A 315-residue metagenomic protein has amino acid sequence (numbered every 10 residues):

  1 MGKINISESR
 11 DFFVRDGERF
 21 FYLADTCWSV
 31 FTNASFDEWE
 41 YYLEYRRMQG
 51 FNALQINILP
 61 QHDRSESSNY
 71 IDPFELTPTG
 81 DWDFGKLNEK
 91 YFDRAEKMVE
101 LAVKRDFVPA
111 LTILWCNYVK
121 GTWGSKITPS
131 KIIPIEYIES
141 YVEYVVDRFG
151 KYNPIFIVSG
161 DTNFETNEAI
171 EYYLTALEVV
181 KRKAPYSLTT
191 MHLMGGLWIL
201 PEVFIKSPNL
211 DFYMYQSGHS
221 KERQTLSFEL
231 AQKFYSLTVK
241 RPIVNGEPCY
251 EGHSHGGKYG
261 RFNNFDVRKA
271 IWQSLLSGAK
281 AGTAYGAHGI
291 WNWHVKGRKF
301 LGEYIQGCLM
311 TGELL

Functional and structural regions predicted by a protein language model:
G2-F212, Q216-Q224: Active-site mouth of glycoside hydrolases
F51, F107, P154, R241 (+2 more regions): Short glycine/serine/threonine/alanine-rich loop segments
Q55, D72, V244-N245, T283: Structured core elements
V145, P201-E202, A231-Q232, A270-I271: Generic recognition of flexible, low-complexity loop/linker segments
D147, R182, S236-L237, L276: Solvent-exposed polar/charged
T162-N163, G196, L210-G218, E229-K269 (+1 more regions): Active-site clefts of carbohydrate-active enzymes
E251-H253, F265-L315: Aromatic- and carboxylate-lined catalytic core of secreted/periplasmic carbohydrate-active enzymes
